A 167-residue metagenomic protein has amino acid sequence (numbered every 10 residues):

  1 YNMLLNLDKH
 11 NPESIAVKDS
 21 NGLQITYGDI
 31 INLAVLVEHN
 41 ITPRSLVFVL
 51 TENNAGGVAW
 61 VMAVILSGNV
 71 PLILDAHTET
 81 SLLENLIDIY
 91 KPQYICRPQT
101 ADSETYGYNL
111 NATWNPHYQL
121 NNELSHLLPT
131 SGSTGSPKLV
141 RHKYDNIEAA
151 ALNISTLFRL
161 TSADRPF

Functional and structural regions predicted by a protein language model:
Y1-I15, S125: A short N-terminal helical cap/helix-turn-helix that marks the beginning of AMP-binding/adenylate-forming
H10-I41, L83-E84, H142-D145: Conserved AMP-binding/adenylate-forming core of the ANL superfamily
P12, A112-P129, S136, R159-P166: Conserved pre-ATP/AMP-binding loop-to-beta segment of ANL
L23, L36-H77: Conserved AMP-binding/adenylate-forming
T26, S125-L152: Conserved AMP-binding A3 loop
V47, V64, T130-S133, P166: Conserved S/T- and glycine-rich ATP-binding loop of Class I adenylate-forming
K91-I95: Proline-aspartate-enriched helix->loop->beta-strand connector
